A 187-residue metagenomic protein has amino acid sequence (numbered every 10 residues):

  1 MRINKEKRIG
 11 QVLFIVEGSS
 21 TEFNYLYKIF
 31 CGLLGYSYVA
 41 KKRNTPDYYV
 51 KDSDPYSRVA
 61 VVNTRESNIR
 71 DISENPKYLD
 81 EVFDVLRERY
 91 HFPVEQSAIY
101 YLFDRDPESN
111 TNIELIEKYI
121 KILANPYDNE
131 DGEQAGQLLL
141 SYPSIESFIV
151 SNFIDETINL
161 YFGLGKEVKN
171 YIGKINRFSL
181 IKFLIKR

Functional and structural regions predicted by a protein language model:
M1-I9, N24-R187: C-terminal accessory helical subdomains adjacent to catalytic cores in phosphodiester- and nucleotide-handling enzymes
V12-E17: Short, hydrophobic/glycine-enriched beta-strand segments
G18-F23: Short acidic, Gly/Ser-rich segments with clustered Asp/Glu that frequently serve as metal-coordination loops in enzyme
